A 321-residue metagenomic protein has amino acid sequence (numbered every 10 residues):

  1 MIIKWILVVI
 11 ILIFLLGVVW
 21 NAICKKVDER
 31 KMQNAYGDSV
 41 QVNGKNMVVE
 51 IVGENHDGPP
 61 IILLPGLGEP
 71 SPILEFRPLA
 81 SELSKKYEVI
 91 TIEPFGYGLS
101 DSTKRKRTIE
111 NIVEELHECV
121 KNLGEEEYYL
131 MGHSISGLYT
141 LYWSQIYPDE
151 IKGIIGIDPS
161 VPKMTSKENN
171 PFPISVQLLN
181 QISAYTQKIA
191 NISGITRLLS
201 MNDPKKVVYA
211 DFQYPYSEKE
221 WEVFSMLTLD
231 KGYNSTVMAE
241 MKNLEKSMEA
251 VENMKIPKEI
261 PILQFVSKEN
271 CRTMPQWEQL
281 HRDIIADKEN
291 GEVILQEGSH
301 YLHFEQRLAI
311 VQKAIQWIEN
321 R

Functional and structural regions predicted by a protein language model:
M1-I61, K85-Y87, E126, E319-R321: Alpha/beta-hydrolase fold catalytic core
V48-L99: Conserved HGGG/HGGXW glycine-rich cap/lid loop of the alpha/beta-hydrolase fold
G68, P94-G98, Y139, V161 (+1 more regions): Alpha/beta-hydrolase active-site loop signature
T91-M131: Active-site loop/oxyanion-hole signature of alpha/beta-hydrolase fold enzymes
E125-P171: Conserved hydrolase catalytic core segment
I157-N191: Flexible "cap/lid" loop of the alpha/beta hydrolase fold
Y216-E289, I294-Q296: Conserved serine/cysteine hydrolase catalytic core
G298-R307: Catalytic histidine-centered segment of alpha/beta-hydrolase-like enzymes
